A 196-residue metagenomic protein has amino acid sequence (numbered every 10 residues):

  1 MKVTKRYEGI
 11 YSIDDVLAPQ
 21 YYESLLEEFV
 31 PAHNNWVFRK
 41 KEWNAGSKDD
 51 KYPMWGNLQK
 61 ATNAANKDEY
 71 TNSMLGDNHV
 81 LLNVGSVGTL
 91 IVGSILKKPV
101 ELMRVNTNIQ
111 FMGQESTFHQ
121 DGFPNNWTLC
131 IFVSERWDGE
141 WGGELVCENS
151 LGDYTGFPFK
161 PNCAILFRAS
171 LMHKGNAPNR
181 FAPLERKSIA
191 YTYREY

Functional and structural regions predicted by a protein language model:
M1-K98: Non-heme Fe(II)/2-oxoglutarate
N78-Y196: Catalytic core of non-heme Fe(II) oxygenases with the double-stranded beta-helix
